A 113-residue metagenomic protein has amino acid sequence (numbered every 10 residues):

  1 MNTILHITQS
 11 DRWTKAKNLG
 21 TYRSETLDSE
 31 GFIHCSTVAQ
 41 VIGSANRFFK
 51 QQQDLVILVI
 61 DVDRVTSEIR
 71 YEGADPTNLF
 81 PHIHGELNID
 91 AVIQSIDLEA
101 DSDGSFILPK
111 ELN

Functional and structural regions predicted by a protein language model:
N2-N113: Conserved, structured core segments of small domains
